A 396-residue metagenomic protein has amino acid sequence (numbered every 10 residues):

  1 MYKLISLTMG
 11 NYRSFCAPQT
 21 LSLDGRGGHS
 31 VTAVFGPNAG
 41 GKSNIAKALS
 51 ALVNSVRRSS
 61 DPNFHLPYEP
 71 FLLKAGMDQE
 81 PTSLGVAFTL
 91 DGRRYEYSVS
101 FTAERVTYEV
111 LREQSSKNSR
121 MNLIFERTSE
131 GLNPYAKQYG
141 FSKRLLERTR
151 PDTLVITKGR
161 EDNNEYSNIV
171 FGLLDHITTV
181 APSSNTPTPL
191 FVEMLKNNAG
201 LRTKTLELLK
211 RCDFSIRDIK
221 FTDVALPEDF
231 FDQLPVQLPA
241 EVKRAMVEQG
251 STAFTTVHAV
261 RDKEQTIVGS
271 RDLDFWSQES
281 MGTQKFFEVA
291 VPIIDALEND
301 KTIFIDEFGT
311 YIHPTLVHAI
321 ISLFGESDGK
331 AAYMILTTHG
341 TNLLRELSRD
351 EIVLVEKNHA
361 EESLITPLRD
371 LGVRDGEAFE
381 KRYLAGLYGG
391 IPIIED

Functional and structural regions predicted by a protein language model:
M1-R57: Pre-Walker A-like glycine/lysine-rich segment at the N-terminus of P-loop NTPase domains
M1-Y2, N299, H318-D396: C-terminal lobe/lid and adjacent interdomain/linker elements of RecA-like ASCE P-loop ATPase modules
R26, A33-F35, A46-E104: Conserved P-loop NTP-binding catalytic core
R26-G27, M77-Q79, L90-G92, D295-L297 (+2 more regions): Conserved catalytic network of the ASCE P-loop NTPase/AAA+ motor domain
T32, V236-I294, F308-P314: Conserved ABC ATPase signature
Y68-A75, T222-Q237: Beta-rich nucleic-acid/ligand-interaction surfaces
E96-F231: Electropositive, glycine-dotted interaction segments that contact anionic polymers or phosphate-rich ligands
I303-D306: Catalytic Walker B motif of ABC-type/P-loop ATPase nucleotide-binding domains
